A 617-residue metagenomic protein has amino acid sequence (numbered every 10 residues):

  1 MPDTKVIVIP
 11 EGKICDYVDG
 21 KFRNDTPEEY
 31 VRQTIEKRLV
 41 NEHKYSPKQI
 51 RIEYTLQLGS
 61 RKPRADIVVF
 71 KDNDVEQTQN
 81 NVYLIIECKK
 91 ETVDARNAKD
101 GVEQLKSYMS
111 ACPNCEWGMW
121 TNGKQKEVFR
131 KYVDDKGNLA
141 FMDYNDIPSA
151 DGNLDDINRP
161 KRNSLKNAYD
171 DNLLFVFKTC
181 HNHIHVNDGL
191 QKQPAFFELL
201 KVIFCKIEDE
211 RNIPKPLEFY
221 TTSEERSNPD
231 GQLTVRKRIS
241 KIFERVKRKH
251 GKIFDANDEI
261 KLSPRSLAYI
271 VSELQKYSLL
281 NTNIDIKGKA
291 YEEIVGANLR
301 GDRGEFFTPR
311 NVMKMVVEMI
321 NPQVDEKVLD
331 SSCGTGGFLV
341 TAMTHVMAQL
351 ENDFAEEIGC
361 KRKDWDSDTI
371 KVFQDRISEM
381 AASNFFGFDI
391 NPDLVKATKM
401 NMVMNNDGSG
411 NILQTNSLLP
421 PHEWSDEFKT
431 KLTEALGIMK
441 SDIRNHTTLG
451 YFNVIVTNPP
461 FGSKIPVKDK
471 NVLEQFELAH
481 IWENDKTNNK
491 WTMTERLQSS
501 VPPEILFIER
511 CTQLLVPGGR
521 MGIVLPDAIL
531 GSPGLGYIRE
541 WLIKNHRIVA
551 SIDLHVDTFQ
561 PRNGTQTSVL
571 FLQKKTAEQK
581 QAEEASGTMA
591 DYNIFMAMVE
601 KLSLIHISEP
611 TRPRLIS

Functional and structural regions predicted by a protein language model:
M1-W117, Q125-N163: A short, conserved, highly charged catalytic patch centered on acidic carboxylates
T26-Y30, H185-L199, L280-N283, S499-S500: Structural motif
E36-K37, E198-E210, M400-V403, E509: Short, hydrophobic/amphipathic alpha-helical patches that form generic packing surfaces within helical domains
D94, I147-N158, D426-S608, R612 (+1 more regions): A conserved structural/catalytic subdomain of Rossmann-like adenosyl-cofactor enzymes
W117-R245, L339, C360-D368, R376 (+4 more regions): Charged, often flexible domain-edge or linker segments that flank or initiate folded functional domains
F204-G296: Long recognition/docking surfaces used for binding and targeting
G288-N311, V317: Class I SAM-dependent transferase core
F306-D442, H446-G450, V454, G462-P466 (+4 more regions): Conserved S-adenosyl-L-methionine
